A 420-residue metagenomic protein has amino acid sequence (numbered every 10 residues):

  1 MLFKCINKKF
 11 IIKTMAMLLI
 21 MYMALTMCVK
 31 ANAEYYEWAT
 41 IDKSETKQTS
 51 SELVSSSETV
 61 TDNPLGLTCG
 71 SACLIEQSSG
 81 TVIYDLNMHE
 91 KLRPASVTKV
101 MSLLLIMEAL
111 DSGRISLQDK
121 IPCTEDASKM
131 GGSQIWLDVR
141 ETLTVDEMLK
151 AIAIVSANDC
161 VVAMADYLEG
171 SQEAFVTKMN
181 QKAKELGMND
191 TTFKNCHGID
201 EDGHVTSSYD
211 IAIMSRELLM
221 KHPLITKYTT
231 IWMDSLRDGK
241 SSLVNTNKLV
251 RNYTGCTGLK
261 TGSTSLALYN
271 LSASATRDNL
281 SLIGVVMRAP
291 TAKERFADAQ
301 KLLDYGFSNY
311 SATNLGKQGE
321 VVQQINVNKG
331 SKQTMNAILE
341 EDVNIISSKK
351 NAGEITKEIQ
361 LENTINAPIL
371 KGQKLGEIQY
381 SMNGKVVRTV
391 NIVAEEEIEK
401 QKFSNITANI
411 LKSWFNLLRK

Functional and structural regions predicted by a protein language model:
L2-F3, K8-N32: Sec-dependent N-terminal signal peptides of Gram-positive bacterial secreted proteins and lipoproteins
L2-I6, Y36-A39, F415-L418: Short, aromatic- and cysteine-enriched interfacial helices/patches that mediate contacts at lipid membranes
I6, F10-K13, T46-T49, V321-V322: Intrinsically disordered, low-complexity polar segments enriched in Ser/Thr/Pro and acidic
N7-I11, P94, V145, F403 (+1 more regions): Structural motif marking the loop-to-transmembrane transition
L25-T49, A337-G353: Short, compositionally biased leader-like segments
A31-H222: Active-site-adjacent loops and short helices of periplasmic peptidoglycan-processing enzymes
M188-T192, D200-K420: Domain-terminus/edge residues, biased toward the C-terminal soluble/receptor-binding domains of extracytoplasmic
